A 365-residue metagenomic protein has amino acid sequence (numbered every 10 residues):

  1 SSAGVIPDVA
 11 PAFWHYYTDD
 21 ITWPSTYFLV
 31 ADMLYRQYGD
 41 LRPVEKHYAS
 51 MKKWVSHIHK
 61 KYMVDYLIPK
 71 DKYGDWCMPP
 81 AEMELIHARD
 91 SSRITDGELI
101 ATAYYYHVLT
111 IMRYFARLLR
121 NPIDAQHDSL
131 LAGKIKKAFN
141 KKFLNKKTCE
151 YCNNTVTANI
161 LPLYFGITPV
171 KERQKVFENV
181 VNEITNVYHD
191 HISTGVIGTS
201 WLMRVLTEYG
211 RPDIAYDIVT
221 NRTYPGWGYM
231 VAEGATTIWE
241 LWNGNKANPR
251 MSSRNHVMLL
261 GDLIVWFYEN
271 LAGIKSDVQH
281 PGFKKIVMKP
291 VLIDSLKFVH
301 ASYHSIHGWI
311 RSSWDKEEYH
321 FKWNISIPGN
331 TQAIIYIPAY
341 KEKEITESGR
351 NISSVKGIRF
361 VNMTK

Functional and structural regions predicted by a protein language model:
S1-V9, Q37-A101, A116-Y164, K171 (+2 more regions): Active-site acid/base region of carbohydrate-active enzymes
V5-W14, K60-D71, N140-E150, H191-T207 (+2 more regions): Charged/polar, low-hydrophobicity segments characteristic of intrinsically disordered regions and flexible loops
P11-P24, E84-Y104, K141-N159, F165 (+2 more regions): Solvent-exposed loop and edge beta-strand segments that line ligand/cofactor-binding and catalytic clefts
Y17-F28, D40-L41, E45-Y48, K52 (+11 more regions): Conserved structured core elements
Y27-P43, A103-P122, I160-K171, S200-G210 (+2 more regions): Well-ordered alpha-helical scaffold segments within catalytic/enzyme domains
L130, D213-K365: Non-catalytic C-terminal accessory modules of carbohydrate-active enzymes
R173-I184: Alpha-helical repeat scaffolds
V187-G226, N248: Repeat-solenoid scaffold signature
